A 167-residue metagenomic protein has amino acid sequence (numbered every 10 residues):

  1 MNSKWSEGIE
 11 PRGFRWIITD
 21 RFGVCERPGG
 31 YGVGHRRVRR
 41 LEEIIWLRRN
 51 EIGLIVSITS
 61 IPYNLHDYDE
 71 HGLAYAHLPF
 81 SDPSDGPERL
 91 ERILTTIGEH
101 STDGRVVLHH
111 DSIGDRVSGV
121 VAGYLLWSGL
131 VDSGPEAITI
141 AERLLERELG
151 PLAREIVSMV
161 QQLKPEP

Functional and structural regions predicted by a protein language model:
M1-V107, V120-P167: Cys-dependent protein tyrosine phosphatase-like superfamily
H110: Conserved S/T- and glycine-rich ATP-binding loop of Class I adenylate-forming
G114-V120: Glycine-rich nucleophile elbow surrounding the catalytic serine of serine-hydrolase chemistry
